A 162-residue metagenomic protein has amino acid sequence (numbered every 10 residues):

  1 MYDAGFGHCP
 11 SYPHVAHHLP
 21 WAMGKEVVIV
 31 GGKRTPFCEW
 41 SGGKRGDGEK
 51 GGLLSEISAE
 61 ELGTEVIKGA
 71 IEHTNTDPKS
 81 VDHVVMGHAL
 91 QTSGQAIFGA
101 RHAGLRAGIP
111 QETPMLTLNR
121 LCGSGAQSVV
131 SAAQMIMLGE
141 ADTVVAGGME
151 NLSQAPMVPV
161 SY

Functional and structural regions predicted by a protein language model:
Y2-F6, Y12-T113, M149-Y162: Conserved "HGTGT" condensation-loop signature of ketosynthase/thiolase-family condensing enzymes that catalyze
L118-E150: Active-site-proximal alpha-helical scaffold in enzymes
